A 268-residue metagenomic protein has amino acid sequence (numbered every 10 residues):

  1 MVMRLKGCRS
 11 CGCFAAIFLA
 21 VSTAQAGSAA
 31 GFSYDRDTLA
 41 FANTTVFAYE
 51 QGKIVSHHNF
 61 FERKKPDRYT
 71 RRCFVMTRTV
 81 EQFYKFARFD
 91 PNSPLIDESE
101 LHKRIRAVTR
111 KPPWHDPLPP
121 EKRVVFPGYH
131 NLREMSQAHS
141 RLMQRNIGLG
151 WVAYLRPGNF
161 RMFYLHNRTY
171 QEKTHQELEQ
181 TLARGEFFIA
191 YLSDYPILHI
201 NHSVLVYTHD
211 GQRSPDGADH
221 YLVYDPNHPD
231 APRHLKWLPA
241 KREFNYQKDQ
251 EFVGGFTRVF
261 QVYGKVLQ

Functional and structural regions predicted by a protein language model:
V2-F14: Bacterial N-terminal signal peptides that target proteins for export
G12-S22: Bacterial N-terminal signal peptides
A24, A87, P91, R184-E186: Short loop/turn hinge sites at secondary-structure boundaries
A30-R168: Cysteine-nucleophile protease catalytic domains, especially the papain-like/related folds used in DUB/UBL proteases
H166-R213: Active-site-adjacent substructure of cysteine-protease-like catalytic cores
Y195-Q268: Active-site signature of cysteine proteases
